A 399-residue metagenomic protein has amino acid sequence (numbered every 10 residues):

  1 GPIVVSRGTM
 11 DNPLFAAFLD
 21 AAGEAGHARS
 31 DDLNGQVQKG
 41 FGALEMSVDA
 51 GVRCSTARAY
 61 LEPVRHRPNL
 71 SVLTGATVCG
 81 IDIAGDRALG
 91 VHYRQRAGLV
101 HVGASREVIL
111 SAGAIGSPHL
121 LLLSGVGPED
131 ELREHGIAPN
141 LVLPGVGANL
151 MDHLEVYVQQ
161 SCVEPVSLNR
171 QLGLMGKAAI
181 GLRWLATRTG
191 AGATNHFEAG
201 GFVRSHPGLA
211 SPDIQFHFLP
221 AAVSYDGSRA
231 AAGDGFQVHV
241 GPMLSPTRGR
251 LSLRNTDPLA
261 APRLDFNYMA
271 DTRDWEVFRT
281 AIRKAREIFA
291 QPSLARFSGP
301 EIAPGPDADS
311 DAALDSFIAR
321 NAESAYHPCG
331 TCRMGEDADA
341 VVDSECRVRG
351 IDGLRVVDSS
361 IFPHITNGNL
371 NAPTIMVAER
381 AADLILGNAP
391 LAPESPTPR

Functional and structural regions predicted by a protein language model:
G1-A88, H92-R94, Y157-G181: Conserved redox-cofactor binding core of oxidoreductases
A22, H135-A138, T280-L294, V377-A392: Internal hydrophobic alpha-helix adjacent to the cofactor/substrate pocket in enzyme cavities
G26-R29, N69, E287-E301, A340 (+1 more regions): Surface-exposed helix-capping loop/turn segments at secondary-structure junctions
S30, S71-L73, A138-V142, H217: General small-molecule cofactor/ligand-binding pocket signal
F41-V52, L73-R87, I214-Y225, A232-H239 (+3 more regions): A glycine-rich dinucleotide-binding beta-alpha-beta segment and adjacent secondary-structure elements that constitute
I81-A84, L89-I180, T256, A392: Glycine-rich loop(s) and the adjacent beta-strand/alpha-helix scaffold that form part
A138-N140, F202-A210, R273-F297, D311-R320: Flavin-binding catalytic cores
Q159-F278, N321-G330, V356-S359, P363-I365: FAD cofactor-binding and catalytic pocket of flavoenzymes
